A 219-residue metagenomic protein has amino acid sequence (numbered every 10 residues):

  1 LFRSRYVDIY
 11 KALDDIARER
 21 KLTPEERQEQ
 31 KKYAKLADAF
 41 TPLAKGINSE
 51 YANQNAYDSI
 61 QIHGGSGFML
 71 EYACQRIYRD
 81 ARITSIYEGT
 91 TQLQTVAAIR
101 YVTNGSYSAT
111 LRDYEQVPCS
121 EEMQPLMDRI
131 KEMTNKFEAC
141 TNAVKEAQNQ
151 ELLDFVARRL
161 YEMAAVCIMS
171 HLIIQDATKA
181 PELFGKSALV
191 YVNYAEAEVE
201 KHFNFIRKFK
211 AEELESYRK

Functional and structural regions predicted by a protein language model:
F2-K219: Flavin-dependent oxidoreductase catalytic core characteristic of acyl-CoA dehydrogenase/oxidase-like enzymes
